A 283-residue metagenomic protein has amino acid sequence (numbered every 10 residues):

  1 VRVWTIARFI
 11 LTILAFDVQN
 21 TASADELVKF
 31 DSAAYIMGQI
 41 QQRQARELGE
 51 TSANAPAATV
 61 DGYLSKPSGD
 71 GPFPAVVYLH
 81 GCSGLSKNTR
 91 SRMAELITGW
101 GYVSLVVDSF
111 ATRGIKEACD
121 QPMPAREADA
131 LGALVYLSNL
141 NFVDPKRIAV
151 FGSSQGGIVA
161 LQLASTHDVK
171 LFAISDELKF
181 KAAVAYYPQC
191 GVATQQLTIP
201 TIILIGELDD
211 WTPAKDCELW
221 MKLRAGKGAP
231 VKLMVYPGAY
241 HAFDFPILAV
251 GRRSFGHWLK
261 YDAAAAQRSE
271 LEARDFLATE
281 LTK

Functional and structural regions predicted by a protein language model:
A7-D17: Bacterial N-terminal signal peptides
A24-G71: N-terminal cap/lid segment of alpha/beta-hydrolase-fold proteins
T51-A53, T59-V60, P72-N139, P246-K260: Serine-hydrolase catalytic machinery in alpha/beta-hydrolase-like enzymes
W100, A128-T198: Primarily recognizes the serine-hydrolase "nucleophile elbow" in alpha/beta-hydrolase and SGNH/GDSL folds
I199, P213-L223: Short alpha-helix in the alpha/beta-hydrolase fold that links the catalytic acid
I203-I205: Short beta-strand/loop motif that positions the catalytic acidic residue of the alpha/beta-hydrolase fold
L208-T212: Acidic catalytic loop of the alpha/beta-hydrolase fold
P230-K283: C-terminal catalytic histidine-bearing segment of alpha/beta-hydrolase fold enzymes
